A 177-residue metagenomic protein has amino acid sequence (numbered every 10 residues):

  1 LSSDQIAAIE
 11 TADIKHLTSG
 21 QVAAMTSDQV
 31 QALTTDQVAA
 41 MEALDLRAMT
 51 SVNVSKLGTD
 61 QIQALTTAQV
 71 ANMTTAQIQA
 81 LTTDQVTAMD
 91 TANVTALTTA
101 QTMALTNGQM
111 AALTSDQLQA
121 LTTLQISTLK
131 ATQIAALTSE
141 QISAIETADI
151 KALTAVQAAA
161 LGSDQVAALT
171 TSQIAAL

Functional and structural regions predicted by a protein language model:
L1-L177: General marker for long, soluble alpha-helical cores
